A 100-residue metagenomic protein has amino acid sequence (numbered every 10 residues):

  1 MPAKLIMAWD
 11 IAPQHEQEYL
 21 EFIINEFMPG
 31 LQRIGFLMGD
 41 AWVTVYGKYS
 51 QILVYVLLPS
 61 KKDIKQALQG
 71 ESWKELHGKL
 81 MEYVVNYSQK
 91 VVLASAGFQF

Functional and structural regions predicted by a protein language model:
P2-A3, G35-G39, I52: Short, flexible segments with low predicted structural confidence
A3-D10, V54-Y55: Active-site-flanking beta-strand signature of metal-NTP-handling nucleotidyl enzymes and homologous cyclase-like
D10-F22: Short, surface-exposed ligand-recognition loops at beta-strand->loop->(often short) alpha-helix junctions that present
E26-M28, Q32-M38, L57-V92: An amphipathic, aromatic/His-enriched active-site/gating alpha helix that lines ligand/cofactor pockets
A41-T44: Short, solvent-exposed loop/turn elements at beta->coil junctions and helix N-caps that rim active or binding pockets
Y46-S50: Short acidic/glycine-enriched loop/turn segments that link adjacent beta-strands
V92-F100: Short, low-order "capping/linker" segments at domain edges
